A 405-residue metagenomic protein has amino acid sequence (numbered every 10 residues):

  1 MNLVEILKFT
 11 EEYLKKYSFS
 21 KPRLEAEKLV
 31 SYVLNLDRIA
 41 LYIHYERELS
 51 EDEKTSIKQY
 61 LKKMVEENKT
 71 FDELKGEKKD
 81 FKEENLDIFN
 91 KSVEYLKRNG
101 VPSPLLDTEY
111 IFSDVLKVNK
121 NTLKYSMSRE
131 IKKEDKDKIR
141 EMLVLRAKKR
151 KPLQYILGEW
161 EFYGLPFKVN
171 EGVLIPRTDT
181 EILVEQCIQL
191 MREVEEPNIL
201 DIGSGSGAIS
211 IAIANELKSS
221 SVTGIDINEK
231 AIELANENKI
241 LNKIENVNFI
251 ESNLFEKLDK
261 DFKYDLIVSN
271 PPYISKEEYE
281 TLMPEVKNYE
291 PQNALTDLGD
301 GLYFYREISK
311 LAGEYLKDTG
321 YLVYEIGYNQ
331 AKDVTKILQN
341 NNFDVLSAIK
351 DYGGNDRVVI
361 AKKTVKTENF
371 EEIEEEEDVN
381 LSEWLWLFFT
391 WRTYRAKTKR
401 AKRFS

Functional and structural regions predicted by a protein language model:
M1-K21, E51-E67, K75-D107: Non-catalytic nucleic-acid substrate-recognition regions in nucleic-acid-modifying enzymes
L29, I111, I267-N270: Hydrophobic beta-strand segment of the Class I
Y32-E83, D87, S113-Q189: Conserved AdoMet
T178-T281, E307: Conserved SAM/SAH cofactor-binding pocket of Class I
Y273-Y303: Mobile active-site "lid"/loop adjacent to the S-adenosyl-L-methionine
G299-K362: Conserved Class I SAM-dependent methyltransferase catalytic core
W384-W386, W391: Tryptophan (W) side chains
